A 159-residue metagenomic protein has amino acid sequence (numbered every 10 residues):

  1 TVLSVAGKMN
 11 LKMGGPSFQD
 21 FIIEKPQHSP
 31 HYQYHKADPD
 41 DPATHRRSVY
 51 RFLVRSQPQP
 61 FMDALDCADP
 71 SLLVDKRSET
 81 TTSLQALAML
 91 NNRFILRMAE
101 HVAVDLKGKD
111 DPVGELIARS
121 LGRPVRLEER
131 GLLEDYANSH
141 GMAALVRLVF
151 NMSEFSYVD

Functional and structural regions predicted by a protein language model:
T1-E115, S120, P124, N151-V158: An acidic, gly/pro-interrupted, aromatic-rich
G108-K109, N138-G141: Short glycine/proline-enriched coil/turn segments at helix->beta-strand junctions
G114, P124-A137: Helix-loop-helix junctions that connect adjacent transmembrane helices in secondary transporters/permeases, recognized
L145: Globin-like tetrapyrrole-binding proteins
L148: Short acidic/histidine-centered micro-motifs embedded in hydrophobic/aromatic stretches that mark compact functional
